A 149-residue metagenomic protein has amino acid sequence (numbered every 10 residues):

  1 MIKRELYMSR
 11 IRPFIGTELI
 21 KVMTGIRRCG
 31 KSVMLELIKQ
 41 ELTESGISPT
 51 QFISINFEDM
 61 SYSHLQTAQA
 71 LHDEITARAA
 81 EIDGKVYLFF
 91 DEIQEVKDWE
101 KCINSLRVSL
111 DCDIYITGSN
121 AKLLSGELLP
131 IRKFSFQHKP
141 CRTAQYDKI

Functional and structural regions predicted by a protein language model:
M1-I149: Phosphate-binding site recognition
